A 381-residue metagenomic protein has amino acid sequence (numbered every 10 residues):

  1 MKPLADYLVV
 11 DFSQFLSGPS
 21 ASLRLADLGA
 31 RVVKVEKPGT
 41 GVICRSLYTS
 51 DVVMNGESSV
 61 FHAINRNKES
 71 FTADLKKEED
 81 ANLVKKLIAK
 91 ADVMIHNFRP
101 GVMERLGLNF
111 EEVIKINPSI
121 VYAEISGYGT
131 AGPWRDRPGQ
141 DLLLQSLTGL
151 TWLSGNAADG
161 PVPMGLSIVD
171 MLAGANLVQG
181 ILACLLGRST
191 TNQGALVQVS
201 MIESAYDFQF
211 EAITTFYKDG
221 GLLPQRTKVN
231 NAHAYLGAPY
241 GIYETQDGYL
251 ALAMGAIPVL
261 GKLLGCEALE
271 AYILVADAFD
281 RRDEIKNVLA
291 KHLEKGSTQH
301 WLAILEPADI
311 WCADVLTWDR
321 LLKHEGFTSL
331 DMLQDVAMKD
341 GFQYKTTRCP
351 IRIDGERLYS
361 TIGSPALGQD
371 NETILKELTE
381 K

Functional and structural regions predicted by a protein language model:
M1-Q193, Q225, A366, D370-K381: N-terminal helix-loop segment corresponding to the beta1-alpha1 unit of nucleotide/adenylate-binding folds
G39, Y128-G129, M201-Y206, D247-Y249 (+2 more regions): Glycine-rich beta-alpha junction loops
F61, P224-Q225, V229-Y235, Y240-G241 (+4 more regions): Short Gly/Pro-enriched turn/cap motifs at secondary-structure boundaries
P161-L172, G194-L196, T227-N231, A238-Y240 (+3 more regions): A short glycine-threonine-serine/GTX helix/turn-capping micro-motif
G174-G194, D207-G221, K262-A268: Oxidoreductase and adenylate-handling cofactor-binding alpha/beta cores
H233-A308, C312: Aromatic-enriched alpha-helical interface/lid elements that frame and gate functional surfaces
E306-L330: Conserved PLP cofactor-binding pocket of PLP-dependent enzymes
M338-K381: Flexible, small-/acidic-enriched active-site or ligand-binding loops
